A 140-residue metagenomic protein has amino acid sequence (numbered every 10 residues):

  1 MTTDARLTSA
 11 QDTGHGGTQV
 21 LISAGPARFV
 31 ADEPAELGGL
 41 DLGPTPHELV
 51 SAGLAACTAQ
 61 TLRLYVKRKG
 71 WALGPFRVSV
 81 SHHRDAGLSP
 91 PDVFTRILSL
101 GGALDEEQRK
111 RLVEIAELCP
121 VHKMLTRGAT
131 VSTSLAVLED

Functional and structural regions predicted by a protein language model:
M1-A52, R63-D140: Extended beta-strand/beta-hairpin segments
C57-T58: Alpha-helical metal-binding/catalytic segments enriched in His/Glu/Asp
